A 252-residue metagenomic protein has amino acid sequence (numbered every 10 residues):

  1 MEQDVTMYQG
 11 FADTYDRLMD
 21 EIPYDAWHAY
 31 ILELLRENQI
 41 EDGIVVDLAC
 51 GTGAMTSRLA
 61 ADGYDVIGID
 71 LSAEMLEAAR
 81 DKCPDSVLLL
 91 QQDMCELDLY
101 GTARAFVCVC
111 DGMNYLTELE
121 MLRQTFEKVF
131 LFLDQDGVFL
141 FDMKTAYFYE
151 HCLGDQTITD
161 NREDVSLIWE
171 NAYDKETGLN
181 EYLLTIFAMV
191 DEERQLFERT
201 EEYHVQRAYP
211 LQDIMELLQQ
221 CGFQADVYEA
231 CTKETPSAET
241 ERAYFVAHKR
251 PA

Functional and structural regions predicted by a protein language model:
M1-E41: Conserved class I S-adenosyl-L-methionine
V46, G53-E96: Class I SAM-dependent methyltransferase SAM/SAH-binding core
D98-A105: A short acidic, Gly/Pro-enriched loop at the edge of an enzyme's catalytic core that lines a small-molecule cofactor
V109-D111: Residues lining the SAM
R123-Q135: A short glycine-rich, Lys/Arg-flanked "PGG" loop and its adjoining helix->strand segment in the class I
L140-M215: SAM-dependent methyltransferase
R207-A252: C-terminal lobe and adjacent flexible extensions of AdoMet/dcAdoMet transferase-like proteins
